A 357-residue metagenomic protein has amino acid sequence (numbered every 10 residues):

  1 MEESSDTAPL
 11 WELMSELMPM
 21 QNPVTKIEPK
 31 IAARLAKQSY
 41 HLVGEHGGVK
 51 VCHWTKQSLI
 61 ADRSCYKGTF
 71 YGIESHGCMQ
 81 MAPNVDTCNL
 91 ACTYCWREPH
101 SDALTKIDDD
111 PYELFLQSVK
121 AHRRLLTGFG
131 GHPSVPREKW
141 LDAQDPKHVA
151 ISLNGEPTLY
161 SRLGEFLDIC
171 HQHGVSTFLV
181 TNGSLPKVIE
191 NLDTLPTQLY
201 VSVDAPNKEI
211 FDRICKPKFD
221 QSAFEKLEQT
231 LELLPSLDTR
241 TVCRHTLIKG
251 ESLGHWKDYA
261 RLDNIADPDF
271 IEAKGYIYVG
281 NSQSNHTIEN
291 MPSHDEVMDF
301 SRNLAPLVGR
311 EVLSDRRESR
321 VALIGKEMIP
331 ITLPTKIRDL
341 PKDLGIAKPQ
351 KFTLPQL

Functional and structural regions predicted by a protein language model:
E2-Y94, E98-A103, I107-K120, R124 (+1 more regions): Flexible, acidic/Gly-rich N-terminal and inter-domain linker regions that tether and position cofactor-handling modules
L10-S39, P292, E296-S301, L307-L357: C-terminal accessory extensions appended to soluble enzyme cores
Y71-I73, L141, L233, S314: Generic marker of residues within folded, mature protein domains
H76, Q144-P146, R316-R320: Short Gly/Ser/Thr- and Asp/Glu-enriched loop/turn motifs at secondary-structure junctions
C88-A91, K208, Y278, I331: Short, acidic Gly/Pro/Ser/Thr-rich loop/turn segments
E113-A143: Short Fe-S-cluster ligation motifs
F129, T239, G309-V312: Surface-exposed helix-capping loop/turn segments at secondary-structure junctions
H132-D299, N303: Conserved AdoMet/S-adenosylmethionine-binding subsite of the radical SAM
